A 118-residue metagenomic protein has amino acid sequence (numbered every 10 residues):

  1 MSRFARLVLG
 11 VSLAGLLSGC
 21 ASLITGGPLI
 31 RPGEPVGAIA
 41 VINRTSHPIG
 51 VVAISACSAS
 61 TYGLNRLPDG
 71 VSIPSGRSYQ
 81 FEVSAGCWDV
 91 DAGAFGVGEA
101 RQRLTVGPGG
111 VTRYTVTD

Functional and structural regions predicted by a protein language model:
M1-V11: Bacterial N-terminal signal peptides that target proteins for export
L16-G19: C-terminal motif of bacterial Sec signal peptides marking the signal peptidase cleavage site
A21-P32, G93-D118: Structured interaction patches on ligand/partner-binding surfaces of diverse proteins
P35-I39: Structural beta-strand segments of beta-rich domains
A40-S46: Asparagine-centered strand-capping/turn motif at beta-strand->loop junctions
S46-Y62: Short, ordered, surface-exposed loop/turn motifs in non-cytosolic proteins
Y62-A85: Intrinsically disordered, low-complexity Pro/Gly/Ser/Thr-rich segments with frequent PxxP/GP/PP motifs and embedded
Y79, A85-G96: A short, solvent-exposed beta-strand micro-motif common in secreted/extracellular proteins
